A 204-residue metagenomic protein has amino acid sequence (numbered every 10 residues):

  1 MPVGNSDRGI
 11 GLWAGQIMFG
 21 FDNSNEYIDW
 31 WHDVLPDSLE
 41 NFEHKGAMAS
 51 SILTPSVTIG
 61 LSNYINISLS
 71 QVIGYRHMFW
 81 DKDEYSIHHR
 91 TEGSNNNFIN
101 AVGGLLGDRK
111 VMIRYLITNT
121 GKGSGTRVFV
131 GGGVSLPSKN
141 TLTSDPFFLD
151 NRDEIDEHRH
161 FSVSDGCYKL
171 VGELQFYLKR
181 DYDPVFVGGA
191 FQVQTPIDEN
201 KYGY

Functional and structural regions predicted by a protein language model:
D7-Q16, I28, Y64, N119-V128 (+2 more regions): Short loop/turn motifs that connect adjacent beta-strands in outer-membrane beta-barrel proteins
R8-I10, F21-N23, P55-L61, L69 (+4 more regions): Residues on the lipid-exposed face of transmembrane beta-strands in outer-membrane beta-barrel proteins
W13-G15, A49-L53, N95, V102-R109 (+3 more regions): Residues that define the transmembrane beta-barrel architecture of outer-membrane proteins
N23-D29, Q71-H77, I117, V134-N140 (+2 more regions): Transmembrane beta-strands of outer-membrane beta-barrel pores
N25-I52, H160: Surface-exposed strand-loop-strand hairpins of Gram-negative outer-membrane beta-barrel proteins
W31-S38, F79-S86, T141-L149, D198-Y204: Outer-membrane beta-barrel translocator domains and adjoining extracellular loop/strand segments of Gram-negative
S38-E43, E92-A101, D156-S162, E199-Y204: Extracellular loop and loop/strand-boundary signature of outer-membrane beta-barrel proteins
D108-Y168: Hydrophobic alpha-helical segments and helix pairs
